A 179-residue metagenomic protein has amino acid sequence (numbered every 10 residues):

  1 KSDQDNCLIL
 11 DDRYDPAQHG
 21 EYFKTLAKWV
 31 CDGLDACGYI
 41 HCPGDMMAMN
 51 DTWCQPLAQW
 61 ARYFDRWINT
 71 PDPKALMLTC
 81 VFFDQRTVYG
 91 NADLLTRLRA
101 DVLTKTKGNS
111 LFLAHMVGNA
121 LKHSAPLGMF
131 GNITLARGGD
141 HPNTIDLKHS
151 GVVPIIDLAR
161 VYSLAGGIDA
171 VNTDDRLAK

Functional and structural regions predicted by a protein language model:
K1-D12: Active-site-adjacent "gating/activation" loops or surface patches in catalytic cores
S2, P16-C80, Y89, D93-D101 (+2 more regions): Conserved catalytic core of two-metal-ion nucleotidyltransferases
R13-Y14, F82, S110, G138: General secondary-structure edge motif
Y14, Q18, D140-N143: Short beta-alpha connecting loops at secondary-structure transitions that line or flank enzyme active sites
Q85-R86: Small-residue (G/S/T/A) turn/hinge positions that recur once per unit in extracellular repeat modules
G90-K179: Conserved nucleotidyltransferase catalytic core and NTase-mimicking acidic/glycine-rich helix/loop elements in nucleic
